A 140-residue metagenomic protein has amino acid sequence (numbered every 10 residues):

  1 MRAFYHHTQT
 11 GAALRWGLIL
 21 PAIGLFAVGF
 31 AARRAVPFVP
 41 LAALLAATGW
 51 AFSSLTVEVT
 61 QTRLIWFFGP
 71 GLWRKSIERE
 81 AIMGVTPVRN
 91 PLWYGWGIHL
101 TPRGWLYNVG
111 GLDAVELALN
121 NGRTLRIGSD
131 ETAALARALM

Functional and structural regions predicted by a protein language model:
M1-A32, L106-L112, L119, T124 (+1 more regions): N-terminal membrane-targeting/pre-transmembrane regions
T8, A12-W16, E58, R63 (+1 more regions): Contiguous hydrophobic segments
L14-I23, L41-L44, T48-A51: Short, small/hydrophobic-residue-rich motifs at membrane-helix boundaries and re-entrant hairpins of integral membrane
A27-R34, G49-S53: Structural signature of transmembrane alpha-helix termini at the membrane-water interface
R33-L41: Short, aromatic-rich membrane-interface segments at the entry and exit of alpha-helical transmembrane domains
A42-G84: Conserved beta-hairpin
W66-E131: Non-transmembrane, membrane-adjacent beta-strand/coil modules in membrane-associated proteins and peripheral
L139: Short, well-ordered, aromatic-rich surface patches in folded extracellular/luminal domains
